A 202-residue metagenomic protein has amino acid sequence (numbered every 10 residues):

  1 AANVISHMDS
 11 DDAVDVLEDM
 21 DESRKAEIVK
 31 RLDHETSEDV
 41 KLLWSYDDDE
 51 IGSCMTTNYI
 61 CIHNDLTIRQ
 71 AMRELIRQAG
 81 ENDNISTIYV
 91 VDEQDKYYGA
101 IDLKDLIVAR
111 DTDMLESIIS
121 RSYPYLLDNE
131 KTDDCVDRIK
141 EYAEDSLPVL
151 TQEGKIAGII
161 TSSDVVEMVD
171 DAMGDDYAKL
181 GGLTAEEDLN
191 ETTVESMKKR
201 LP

Functional and structural regions predicted by a protein language model:
A1-P202: Cytosolic regulatory modules rich in charged/polar residues
